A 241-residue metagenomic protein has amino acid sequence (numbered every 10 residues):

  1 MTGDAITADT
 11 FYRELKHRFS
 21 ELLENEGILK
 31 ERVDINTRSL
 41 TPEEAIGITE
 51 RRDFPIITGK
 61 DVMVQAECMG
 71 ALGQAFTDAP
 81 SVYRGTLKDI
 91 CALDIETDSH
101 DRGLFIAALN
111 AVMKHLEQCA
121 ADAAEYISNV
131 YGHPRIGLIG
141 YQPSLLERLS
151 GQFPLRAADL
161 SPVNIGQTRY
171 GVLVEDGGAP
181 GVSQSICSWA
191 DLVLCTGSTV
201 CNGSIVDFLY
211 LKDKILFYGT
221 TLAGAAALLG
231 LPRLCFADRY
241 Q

Functional and structural regions predicted by a protein language model:
T2-G151: Electropositive, gly/pro-rich neighborhoods at or near active sites that engage anionic ligands
E125, D176-S188: Short acidic low-complexity segments
R135-G140, P154-L160, L194-C195, K214-G219: Short, hydrophobic beta-strand segments that form beta-sheet elements in well-ordered domains
S144-G181: Histidine/lysine/aspartate-rich catalytic loop segments that bind and position anionic ligands
R148-Q152, I186-S188, D207-D213: Short, conserved loop/helix-junction motifs that constitute active-site signature segments in enzyme catalytic cores
D159-V163, G177-V182, S198, G219-G224 (+1 more regions): Short, acidic/turn-prone active-site loops that include or flank metal/cofactor- and phosphate-binding residues
I165-V172, Q184-C187, G224-P232: Short, charged, surface-exposed secondary-structure boundary motifs
S204-Q241: C-terminal functional extensions of proteins
